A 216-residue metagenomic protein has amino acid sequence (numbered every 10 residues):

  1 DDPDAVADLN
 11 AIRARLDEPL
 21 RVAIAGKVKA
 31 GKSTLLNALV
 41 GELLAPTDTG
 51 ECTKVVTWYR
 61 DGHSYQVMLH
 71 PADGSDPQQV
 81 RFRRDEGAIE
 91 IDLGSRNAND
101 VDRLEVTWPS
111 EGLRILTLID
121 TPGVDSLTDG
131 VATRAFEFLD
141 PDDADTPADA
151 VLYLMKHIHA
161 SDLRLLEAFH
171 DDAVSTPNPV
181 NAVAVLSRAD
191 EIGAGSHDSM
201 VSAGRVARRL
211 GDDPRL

Functional and structural regions predicted by a protein language model:
D1-D17: N-terminal pre-Walker A segment at the start of P-loop NTPase domains
R13, D17-L216: Globular "head" domains of long coiled-coil molecular machines
